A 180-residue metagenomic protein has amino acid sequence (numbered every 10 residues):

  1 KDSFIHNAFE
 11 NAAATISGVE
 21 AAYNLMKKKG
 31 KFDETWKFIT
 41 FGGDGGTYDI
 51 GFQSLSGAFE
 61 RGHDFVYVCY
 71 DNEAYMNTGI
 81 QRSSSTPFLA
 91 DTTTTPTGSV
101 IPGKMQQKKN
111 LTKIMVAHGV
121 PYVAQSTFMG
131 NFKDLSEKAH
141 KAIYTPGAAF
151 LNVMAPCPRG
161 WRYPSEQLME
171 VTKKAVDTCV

Functional and structural regions predicted by a protein language model:
K1-W36: Thiamine diphosphate
G30-I39, D49-V66, Y70-V180: Glycine-rich ThDP/TPP pyrophosphate-binding loop and its adjacent helix/strand module within ThDP-dependent enzymes
G43-G46: Active-site metal-binding loops of divalent metal-dependent hydrolases
